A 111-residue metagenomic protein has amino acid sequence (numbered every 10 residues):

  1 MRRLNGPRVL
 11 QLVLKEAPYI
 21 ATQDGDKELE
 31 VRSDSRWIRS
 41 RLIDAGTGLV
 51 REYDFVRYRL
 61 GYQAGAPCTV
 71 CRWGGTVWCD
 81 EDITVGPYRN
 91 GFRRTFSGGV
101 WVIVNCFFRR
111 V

Functional and structural regions predicted by a protein language model:
R2-V111: Structured alpha/beta reader/binder surfaces that contact nucleic acids or chromatin modification marks
